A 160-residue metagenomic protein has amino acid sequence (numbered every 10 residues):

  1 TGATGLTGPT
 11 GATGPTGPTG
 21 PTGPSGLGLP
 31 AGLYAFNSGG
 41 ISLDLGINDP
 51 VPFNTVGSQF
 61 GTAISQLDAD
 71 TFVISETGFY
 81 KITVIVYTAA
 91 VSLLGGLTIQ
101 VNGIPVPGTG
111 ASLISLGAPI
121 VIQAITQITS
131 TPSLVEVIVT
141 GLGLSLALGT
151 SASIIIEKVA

Functional and structural regions predicted by a protein language model:
T1-P9: Low-complexity/repetitive intrinsically disordered segments
P9, P15-A160: Extracellular jelly-roll beta-sandwich "head" domains, especially the C-terminal globular C1q domain
